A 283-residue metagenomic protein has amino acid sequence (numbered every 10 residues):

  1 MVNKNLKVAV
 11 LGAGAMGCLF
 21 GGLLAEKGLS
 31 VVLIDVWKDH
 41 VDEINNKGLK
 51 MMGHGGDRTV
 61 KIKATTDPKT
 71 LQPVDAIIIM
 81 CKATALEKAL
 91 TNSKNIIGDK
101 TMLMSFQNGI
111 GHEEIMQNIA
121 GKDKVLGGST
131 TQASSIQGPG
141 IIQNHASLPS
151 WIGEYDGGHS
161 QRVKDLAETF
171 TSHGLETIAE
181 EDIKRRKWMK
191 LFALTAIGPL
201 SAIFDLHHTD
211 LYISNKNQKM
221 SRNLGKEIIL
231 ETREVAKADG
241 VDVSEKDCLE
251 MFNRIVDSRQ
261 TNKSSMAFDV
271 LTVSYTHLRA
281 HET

Functional and structural regions predicted by a protein language model:
V2-G53: NAD(P)+-binding Rossmann beta1-loop-alpha1 motif at the extreme N-terminus of oxidoreductases
L6-K7, D75, L148: Nucleotide donor/acceptor-binding cores
I34, R58-I141: Rossmann-like NAD(P)(H) cofactor-binding subdomain of soluble oxidoreductases
I97, I141-W151, F204-S214, N262-L271: Helix-loop-beta segment of a Rossmann-like dinucleotide-binding subdomain
F106-K190, A196: Rossmann-fold dinucleotide-binding core
K184-L211, M220-R233, S258-T261: Active-site-proximal catalytic alpha-helix in oxidoreductases
S221-I228, R233-Y275: C-terminal substrate-binding/catalytic lobe of Rossmann-fold NAD(P)-dependent oxidoreductases
T276-T283: Conserved small/polar residues in nucleotide/adenosyl-binding loops
